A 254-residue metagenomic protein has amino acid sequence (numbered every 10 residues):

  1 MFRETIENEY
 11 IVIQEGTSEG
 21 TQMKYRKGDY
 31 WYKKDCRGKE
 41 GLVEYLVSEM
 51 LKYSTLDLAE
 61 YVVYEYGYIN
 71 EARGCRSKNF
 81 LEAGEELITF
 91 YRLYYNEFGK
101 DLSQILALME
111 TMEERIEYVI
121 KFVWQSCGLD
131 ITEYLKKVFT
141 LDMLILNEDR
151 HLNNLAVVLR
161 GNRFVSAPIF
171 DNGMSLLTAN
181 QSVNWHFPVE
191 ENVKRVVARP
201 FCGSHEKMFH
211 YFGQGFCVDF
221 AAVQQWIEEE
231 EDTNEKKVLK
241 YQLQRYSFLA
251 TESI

Functional and structural regions predicted by a protein language model:
M1, L129-I131, S253-I254: Intrinsic structural disorder
M1-L102: Conserved ATP-binding subdomain of kinase catalytic cores across diverse folds
D35-K39, N162-I254: C-terminal catalytic region of ATP-dependent kinase domains
G38, V47-S48, A59, S103-M109 (+3 more regions): A broadly tuned "polar low-complexity/structure-edge" signature
Y61-Y64, A107-E110, V197-G203: Short C-terminal domain-edge/linker segments immediately following a structured domain
F80-F139, G203, G215, E231 (+1 more regions): ATP-dependent phospho-/nucleotidyl transfer catalytic cores
M112-L176: Conserved kinase catalytic-core segment
